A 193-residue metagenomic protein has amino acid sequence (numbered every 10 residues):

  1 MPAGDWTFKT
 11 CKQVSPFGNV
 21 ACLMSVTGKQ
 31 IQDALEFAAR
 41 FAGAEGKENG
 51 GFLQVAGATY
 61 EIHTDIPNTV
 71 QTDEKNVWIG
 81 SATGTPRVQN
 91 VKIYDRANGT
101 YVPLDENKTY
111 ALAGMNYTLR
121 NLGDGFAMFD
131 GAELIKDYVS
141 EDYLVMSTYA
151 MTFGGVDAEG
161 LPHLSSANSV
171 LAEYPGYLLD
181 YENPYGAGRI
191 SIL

Functional and structural regions predicted by a protein language model:
M1-L193: Catalytic centers of hydrolytic enzymes
